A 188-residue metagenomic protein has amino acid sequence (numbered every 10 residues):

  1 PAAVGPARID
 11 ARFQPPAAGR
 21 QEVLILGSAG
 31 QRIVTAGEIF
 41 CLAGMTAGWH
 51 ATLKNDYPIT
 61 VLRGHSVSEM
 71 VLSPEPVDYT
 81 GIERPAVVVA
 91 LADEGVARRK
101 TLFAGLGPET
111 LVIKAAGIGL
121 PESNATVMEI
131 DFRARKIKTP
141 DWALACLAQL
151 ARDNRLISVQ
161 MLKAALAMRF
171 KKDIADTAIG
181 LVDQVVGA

Functional and structural regions predicted by a protein language model:
P1-A188: Active-site cofactor/cluster-binding pocket
